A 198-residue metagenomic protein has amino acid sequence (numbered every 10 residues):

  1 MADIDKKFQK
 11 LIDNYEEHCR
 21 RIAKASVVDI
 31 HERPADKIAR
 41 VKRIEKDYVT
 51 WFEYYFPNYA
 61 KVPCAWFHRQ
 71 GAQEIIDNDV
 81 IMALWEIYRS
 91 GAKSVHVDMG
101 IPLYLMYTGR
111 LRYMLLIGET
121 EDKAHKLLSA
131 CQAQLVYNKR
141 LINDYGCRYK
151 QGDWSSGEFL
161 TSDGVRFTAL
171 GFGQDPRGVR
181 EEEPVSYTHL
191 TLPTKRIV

Functional and structural regions predicted by a protein language model:
M1-I81: N-terminal accessory segments
D79-I81, R112, E183: Short coil/turn segments at beta-strand junctions that form active-site/ligand-binding loops
E86, K93-R140: Conserved P-loop
Y88-S90, F172: Short strand-loop junctions, especially beta-strand C-caps/beta-turns that link beta-sheets to coils or alpha-helices
I117-G173: Conserved nucleotide-state-sensing and coupling region of NTP-binding domains
P176-V185: Short basic/glycine-enriched coil/helix segment immediately N-terminal to the Walker B
T188-T194: Conserved small/polar residues in nucleotide/adenosyl-binding loops
